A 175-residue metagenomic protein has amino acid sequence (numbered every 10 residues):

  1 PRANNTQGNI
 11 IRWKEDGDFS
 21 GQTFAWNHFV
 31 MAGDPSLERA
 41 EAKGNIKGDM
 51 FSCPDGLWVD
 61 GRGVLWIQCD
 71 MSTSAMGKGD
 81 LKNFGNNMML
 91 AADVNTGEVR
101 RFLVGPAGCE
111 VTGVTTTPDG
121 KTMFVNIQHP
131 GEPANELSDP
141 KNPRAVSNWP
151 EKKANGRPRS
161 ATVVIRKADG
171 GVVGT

Functional and structural regions predicted by a protein language model:
P1-T175: Sequence/structural signature of beta-propeller domains
